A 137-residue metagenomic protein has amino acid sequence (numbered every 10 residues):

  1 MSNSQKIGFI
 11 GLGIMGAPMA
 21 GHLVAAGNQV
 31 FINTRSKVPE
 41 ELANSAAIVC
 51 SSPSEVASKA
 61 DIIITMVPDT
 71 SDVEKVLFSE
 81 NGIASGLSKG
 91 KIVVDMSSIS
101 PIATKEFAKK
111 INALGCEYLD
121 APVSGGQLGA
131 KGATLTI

Functional and structural regions predicted by a protein language model:
M1-T65, K91, Q127-A130: NAD(P)+-binding Rossmann beta1-loop-alpha1 motif at the extreme N-terminus of oxidoreductases
I7, V67, I99-I137: Rossmann-fold dinucleotide-binding core
I10, I64, N81, S85 (+2 more regions): Flexible, active-site-adjacent loop/turn segments at secondary-structure boundaries
G21, A25, F78, K109: Short, well-ordered alpha-helices that flank and scaffold nucleotide-derived cofactor binding pockets
L42-S45, G82, G86, E106-K110 (+1 more regions): Alpha-helical structural signal in soluble globular domains
N44-C50, E74-F78, E117-A121: Short gly/ser/thr-rich secondary-structure transition/capping motifs
C50-A103: Rossmann-like NAD(P)-binding element
